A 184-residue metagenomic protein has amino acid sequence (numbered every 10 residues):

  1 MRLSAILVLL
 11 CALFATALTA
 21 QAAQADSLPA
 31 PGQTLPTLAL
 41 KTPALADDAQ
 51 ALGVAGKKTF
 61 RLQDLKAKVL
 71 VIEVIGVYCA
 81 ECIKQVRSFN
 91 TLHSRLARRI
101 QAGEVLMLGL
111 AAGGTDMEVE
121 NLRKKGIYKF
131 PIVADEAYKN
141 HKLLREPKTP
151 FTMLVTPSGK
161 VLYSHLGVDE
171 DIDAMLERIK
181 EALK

Functional and structural regions predicted by a protein language model:
M1-A5: Positively charged n-region of N-terminal signal peptides that target proteins for export
I6-A17: Bacterial N-terminal signal peptides
A20-A51: N-proximal helix/coil linker or "cap" segments that precede and/or mark the start of modular domains
L40-L70: A short beta-strand-turn-helix
K66, V74-T91: Conserved redox-active cysteine motifs that mediate thiol-disulfide chemistry, especially di-cysteine Cys-X(1-2)-Cys
V71-I72, M107: Hydrophobic beta-strand anchors of alpha/beta hydrolase catalytic cores
I83-G126, K139-K142: Structural microenvironment flanking redox-active thiols in thiol-disulfide oxidoreductases
K124-Y128, D135-K180: Thiol/disulfide oxidoreductase modules built on the thioredoxin-like
